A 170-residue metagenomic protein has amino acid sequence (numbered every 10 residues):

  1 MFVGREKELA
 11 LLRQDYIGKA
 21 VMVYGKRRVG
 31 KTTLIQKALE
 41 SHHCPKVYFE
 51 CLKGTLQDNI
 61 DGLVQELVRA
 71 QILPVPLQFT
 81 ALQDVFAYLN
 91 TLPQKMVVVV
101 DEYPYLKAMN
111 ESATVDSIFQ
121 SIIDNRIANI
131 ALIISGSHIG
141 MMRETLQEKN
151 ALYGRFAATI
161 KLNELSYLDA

Functional and structural regions predicted by a protein language model:
M1-A170: Phosphate-binding site recognition
